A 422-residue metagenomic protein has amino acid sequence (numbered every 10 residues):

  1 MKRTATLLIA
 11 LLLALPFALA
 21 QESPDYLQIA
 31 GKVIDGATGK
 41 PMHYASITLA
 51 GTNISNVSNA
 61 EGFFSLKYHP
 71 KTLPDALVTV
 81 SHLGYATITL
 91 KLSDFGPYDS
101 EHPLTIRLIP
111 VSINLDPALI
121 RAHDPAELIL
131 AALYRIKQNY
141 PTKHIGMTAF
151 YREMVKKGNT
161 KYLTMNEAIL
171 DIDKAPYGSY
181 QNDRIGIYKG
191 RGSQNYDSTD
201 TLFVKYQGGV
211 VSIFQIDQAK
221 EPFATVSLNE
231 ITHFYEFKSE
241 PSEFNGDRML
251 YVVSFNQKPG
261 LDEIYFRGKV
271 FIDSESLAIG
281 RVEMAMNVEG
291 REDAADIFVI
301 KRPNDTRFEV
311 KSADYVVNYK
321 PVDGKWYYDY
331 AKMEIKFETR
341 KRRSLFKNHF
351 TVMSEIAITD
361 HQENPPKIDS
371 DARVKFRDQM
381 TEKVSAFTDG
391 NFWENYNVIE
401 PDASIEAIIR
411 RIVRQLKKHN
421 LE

Functional and structural regions predicted by a protein language model:
T4-L15: Sec-dependent N-terminal signal peptides
P24-M42: Structural motif
G39, A45-L49, G62, V78 (+1 more regions): Hydrophobic beta-strand segments
N53-F63: Short, acidic Ser/Thr/Gly-rich low-complexity loop/linker segments typical of extracellular and cell-surface proteins
L66-P74: Short Pro-Gly-centered beta-turn/loop motif in secreted/extracellular proteins
L77-L90: A short, solvent-exposed loop/turn motif at the edges and junctions of modular extracellular/periplasmic domains
T89, D99-F234, G246-M249, F298-V299 (+1 more regions): Surface-exposed, low-complexity/disordered segments and acidic/polar micro-motifs at processing/linker regions
F223-S274, A278-M286, K320-P321, W326: Extended beta-strand-rich segments in extracellular/periplasmic secretory proteins, especially within noncatalytic
